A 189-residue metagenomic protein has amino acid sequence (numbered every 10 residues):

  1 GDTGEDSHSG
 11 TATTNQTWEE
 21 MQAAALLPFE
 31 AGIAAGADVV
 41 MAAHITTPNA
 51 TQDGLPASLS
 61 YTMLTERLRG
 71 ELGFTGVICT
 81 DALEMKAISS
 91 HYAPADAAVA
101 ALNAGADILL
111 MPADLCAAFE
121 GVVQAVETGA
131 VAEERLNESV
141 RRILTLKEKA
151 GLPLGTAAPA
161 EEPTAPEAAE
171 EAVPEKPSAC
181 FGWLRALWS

Functional and structural regions predicted by a protein language model:
G1-Q124, A130-R135, R142: Second-shell residues forming the walls of enzyme active-site clefts
T3-E5, E148-L152: Secretory-pathway/luminal and periplasmic proteins that interact with or process carbohydrate-rich
L27, N103, T145, P153-G155 (+1 more regions): Compositionally biased amphipathic helical and low-complexity segments enriched in hydrophobic
F119, V140, A158-E161: A glycine-rich phosphate-binding loop feature that marks nucleotide/adenosyl-phosphate handling sites
G129-E138, L152-A157: Flexible, glycine/charged-enriched surface loops at secondary-structure junctions
V140-K147: Short amphipathic alpha-helical coiled-coil/interface segments
A150, E161-E162: Caspase-like cysteine protease fold
E162-S189: C-terminal cell-surface addressing/anchoring modules of secreted/extracellular proteins
